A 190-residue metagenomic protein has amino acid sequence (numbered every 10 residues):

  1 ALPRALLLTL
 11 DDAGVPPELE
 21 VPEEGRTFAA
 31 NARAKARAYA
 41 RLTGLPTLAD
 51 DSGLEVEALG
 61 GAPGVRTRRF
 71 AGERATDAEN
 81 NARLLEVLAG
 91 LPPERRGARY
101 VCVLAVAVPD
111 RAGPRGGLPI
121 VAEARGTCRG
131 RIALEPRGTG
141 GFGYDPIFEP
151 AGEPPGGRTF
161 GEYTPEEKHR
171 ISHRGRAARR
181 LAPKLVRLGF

Functional and structural regions predicted by a protein language model:
A1-F190: Anionic-ligand binding patches
